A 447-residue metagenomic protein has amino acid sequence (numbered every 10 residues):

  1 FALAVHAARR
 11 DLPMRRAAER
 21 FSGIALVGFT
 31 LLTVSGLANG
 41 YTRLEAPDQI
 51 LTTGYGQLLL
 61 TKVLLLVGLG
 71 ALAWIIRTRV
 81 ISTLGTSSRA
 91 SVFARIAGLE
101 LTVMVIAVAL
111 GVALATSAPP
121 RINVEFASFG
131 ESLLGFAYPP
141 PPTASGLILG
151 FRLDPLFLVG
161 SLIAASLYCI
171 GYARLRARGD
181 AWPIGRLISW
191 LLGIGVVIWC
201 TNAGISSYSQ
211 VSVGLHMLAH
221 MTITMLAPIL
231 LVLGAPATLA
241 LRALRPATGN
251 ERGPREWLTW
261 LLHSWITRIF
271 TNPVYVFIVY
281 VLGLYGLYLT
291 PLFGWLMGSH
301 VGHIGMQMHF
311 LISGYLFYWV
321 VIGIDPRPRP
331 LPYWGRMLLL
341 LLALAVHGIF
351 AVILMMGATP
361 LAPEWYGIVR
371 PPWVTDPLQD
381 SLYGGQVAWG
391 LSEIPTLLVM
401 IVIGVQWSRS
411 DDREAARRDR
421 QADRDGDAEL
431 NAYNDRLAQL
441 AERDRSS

Functional and structural regions predicted by a protein language model:
F1-S447: Alpha-helical membrane segments of multi-pass proteins
